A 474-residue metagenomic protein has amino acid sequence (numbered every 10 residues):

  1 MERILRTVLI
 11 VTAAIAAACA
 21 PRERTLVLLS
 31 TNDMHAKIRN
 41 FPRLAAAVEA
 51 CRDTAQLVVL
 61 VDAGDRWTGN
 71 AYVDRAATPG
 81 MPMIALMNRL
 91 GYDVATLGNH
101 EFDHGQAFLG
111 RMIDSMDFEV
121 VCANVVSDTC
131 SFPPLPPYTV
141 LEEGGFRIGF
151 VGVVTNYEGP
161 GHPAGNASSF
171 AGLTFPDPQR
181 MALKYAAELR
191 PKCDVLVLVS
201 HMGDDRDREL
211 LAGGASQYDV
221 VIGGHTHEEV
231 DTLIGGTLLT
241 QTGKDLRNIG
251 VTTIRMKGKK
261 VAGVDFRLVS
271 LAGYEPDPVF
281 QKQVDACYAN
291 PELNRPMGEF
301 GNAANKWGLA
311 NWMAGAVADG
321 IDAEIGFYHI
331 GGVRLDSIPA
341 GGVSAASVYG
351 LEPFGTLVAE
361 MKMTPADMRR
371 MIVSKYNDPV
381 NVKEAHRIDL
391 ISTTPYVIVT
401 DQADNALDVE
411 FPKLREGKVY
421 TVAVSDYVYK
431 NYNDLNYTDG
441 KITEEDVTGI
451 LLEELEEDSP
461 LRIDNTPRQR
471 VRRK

Functional and structural regions predicted by a protein language model:
E2-I10: Sec-dependent signal peptide recognition, specifically the positively charged N-region followed immediately by
I4-L5, Q217, E275, I463: Intrinsically disordered, low-complexity peptide-like regions
L9-T12, R472: N-terminal non-cleavable signal-anchor helices
I15-A18: C-terminal motif of bacterial Sec signal peptides marking the signal peptidase cleavage site
A20-V279, N305-A316, G326, E360 (+2 more regions): Acidic, metal/ion-coordinating pockets
R24, T31, K37, S169-A171 (+3 more regions): Catalytic centers of hydrolytic enzymes
